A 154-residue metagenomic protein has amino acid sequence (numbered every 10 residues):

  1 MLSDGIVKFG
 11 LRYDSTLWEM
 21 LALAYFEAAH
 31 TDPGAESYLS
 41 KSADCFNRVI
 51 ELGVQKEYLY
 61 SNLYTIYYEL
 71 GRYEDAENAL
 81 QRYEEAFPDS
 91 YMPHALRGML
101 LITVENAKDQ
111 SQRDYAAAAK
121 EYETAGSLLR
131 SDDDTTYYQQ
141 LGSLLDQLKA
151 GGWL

Functional and structural regions predicted by a protein language model:
G5, R48-V49, R82-Y83, T124-A125: Canonical positions in the second alpha-helix
G10-R12, V54, P88, R130: Short coil turns that delineate tetratricopeptide repeat
D14-T16, L23, Y58, M92 (+2 more regions): Start-of-helix register in tetratricopeptide repeats
T16-T31, N47, V54-Y73, N78-Y83: Alpha-helical adaptor scaffolds
A28, E36, L70, V104-E105 (+1 more regions): Structural motif corresponding to the intra-repeat A-B loop/turn of tetratricopeptide repeats
T103, R113-L154: Terminal, low-structured helical/coil segments at or just beyond the last alpha-helical repeat
